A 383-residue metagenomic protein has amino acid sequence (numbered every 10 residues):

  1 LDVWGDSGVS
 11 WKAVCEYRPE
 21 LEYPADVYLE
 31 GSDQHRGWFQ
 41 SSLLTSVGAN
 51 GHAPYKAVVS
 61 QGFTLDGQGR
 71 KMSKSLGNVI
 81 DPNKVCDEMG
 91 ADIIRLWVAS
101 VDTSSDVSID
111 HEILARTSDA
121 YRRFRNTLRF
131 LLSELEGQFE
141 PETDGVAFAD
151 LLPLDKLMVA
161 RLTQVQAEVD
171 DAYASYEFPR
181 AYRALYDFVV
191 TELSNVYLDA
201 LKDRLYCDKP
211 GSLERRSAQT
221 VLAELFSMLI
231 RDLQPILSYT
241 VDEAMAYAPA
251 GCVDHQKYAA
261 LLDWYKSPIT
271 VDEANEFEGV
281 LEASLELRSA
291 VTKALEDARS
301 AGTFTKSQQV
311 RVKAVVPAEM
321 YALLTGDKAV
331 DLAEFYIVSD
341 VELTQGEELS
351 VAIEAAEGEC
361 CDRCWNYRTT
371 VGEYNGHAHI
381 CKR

Functional and structural regions predicted by a protein language model:
L1-E136, M158-K202, T220-R231, C360-R363: Structured secondary-structure scaffolds
L1-Y23, V146-A167, D242, Y247 (+7 more regions): Cys/His-rich finger/ribbon microdomains and the adjacent scaffold used for macromolecule binding/structural
E16-P19, V27-Q34, S212-T220, N275-A283 (+1 more regions): Short, contiguous acidic/charged loop-to-helix segments that flank catalytic cores in large enzymes
L128, L135, V291, A298-G302 (+1 more regions): Conserved NTP-handling cores and scaffolds of large molecular machines
Q138-A167, L198-A294, A301, T305-A318 (+1 more regions): Acidic, turn-prone loop/beta-hairpin segments
E334-G346: C-terminal accessory extensions/subdomains outside the catalytic/core fold
